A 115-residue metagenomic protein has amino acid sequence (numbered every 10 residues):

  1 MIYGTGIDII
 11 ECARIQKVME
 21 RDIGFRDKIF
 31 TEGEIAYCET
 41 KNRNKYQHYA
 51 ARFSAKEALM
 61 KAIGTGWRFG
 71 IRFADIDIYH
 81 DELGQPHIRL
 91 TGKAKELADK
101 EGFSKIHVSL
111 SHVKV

Functional and structural regions predicted by a protein language model:
M1-V115: Core catalytic alpha/beta fold that binds nucleotide/phospho-ligands
